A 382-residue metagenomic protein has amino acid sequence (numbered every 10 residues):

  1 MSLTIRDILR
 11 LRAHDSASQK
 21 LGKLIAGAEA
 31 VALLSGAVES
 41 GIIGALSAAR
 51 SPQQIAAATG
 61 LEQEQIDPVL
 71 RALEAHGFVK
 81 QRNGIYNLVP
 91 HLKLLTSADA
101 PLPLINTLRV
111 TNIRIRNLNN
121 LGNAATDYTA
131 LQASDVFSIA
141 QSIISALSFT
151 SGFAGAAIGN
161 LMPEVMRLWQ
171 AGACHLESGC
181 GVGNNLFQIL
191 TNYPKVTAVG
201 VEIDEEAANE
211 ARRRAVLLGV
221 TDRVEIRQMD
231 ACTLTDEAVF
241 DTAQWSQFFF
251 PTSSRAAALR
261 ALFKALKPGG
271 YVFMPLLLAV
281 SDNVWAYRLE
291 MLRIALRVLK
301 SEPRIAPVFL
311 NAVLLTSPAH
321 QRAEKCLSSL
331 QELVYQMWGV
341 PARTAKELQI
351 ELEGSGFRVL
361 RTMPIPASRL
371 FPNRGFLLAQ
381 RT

Functional and structural regions predicted by a protein language model:
L24-A28, L33-A37, D67, R71-A173: Conserved Class I S-adenosyl-L-methionine-dependent methyltransferase catalytic core
L176, I189-E225, D230-A231: Class I SAM-dependent methyltransferase SAM/SAH-binding core
C232-A243: A short acidic, Gly/Pro-enriched loop at the edge of an enzyme's catalytic core that lines a small-molecule cofactor
D241-S254: A short SAM/SAH-binding and catalytic strip from SAM-dependent methyltransferases
A256-P268: A short glycine-rich, Lys/Arg-flanked "PGG" loop and its adjoining helix->strand segment in the class I
P275-S355, V359-T362: C-terminal alpha-helical "lid/dimerization" subdomain adjacent to the S-adenosyl-L-methionine
S355-T382: Core SAM-dependent methyltransferase catalytic element
